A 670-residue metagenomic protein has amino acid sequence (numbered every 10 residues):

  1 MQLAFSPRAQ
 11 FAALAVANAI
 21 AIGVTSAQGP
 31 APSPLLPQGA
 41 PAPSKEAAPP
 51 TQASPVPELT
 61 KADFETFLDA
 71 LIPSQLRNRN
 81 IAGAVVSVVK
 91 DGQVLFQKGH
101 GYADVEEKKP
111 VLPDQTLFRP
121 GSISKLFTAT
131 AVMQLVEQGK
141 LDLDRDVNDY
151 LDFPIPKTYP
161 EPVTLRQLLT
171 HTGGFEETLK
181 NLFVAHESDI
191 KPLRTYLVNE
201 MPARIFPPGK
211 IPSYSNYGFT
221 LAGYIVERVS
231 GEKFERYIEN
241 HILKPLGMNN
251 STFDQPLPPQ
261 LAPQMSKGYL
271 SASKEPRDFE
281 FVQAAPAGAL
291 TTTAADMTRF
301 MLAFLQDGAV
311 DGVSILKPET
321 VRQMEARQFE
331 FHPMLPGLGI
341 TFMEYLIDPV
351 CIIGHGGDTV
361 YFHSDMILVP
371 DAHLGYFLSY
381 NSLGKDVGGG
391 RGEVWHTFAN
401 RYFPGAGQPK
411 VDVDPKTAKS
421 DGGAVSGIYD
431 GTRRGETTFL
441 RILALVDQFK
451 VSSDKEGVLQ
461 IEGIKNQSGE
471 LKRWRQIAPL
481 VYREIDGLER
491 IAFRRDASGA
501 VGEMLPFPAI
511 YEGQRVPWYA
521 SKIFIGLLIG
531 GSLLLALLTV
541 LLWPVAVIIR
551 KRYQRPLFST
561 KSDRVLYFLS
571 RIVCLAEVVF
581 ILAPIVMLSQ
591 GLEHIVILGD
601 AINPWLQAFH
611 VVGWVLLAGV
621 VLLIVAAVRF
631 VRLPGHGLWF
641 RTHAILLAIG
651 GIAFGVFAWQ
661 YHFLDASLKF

Functional and structural regions predicted by a protein language model:
M1-A13: Bacterial N-terminal signal peptides that target proteins for export
A12-S26: Bacterial N-terminal signal peptides
V24-A62: Compositionally biased, proline/threonine/alanine/serine-rich low-complexity intrinsically disordered stretches
V56-F118, K140-R145, D149-Y150, K157 (+4 more regions): Short, conserved catalytic-motif segment at the N-terminal edge
Q97-V105, K157-P370, F398: Short, surface-exposed loop or secondary-structure junction motifs that flank catalytic or metal-binding residues
G101-A103, T359, S382, N466 (+1 more regions): A generic structural motif
G354, D365-L368, A372-S382, G502-P506: Short, well-ordered beta-strand elements
G389-F670: Peripheral terminal and inter-domain segments
